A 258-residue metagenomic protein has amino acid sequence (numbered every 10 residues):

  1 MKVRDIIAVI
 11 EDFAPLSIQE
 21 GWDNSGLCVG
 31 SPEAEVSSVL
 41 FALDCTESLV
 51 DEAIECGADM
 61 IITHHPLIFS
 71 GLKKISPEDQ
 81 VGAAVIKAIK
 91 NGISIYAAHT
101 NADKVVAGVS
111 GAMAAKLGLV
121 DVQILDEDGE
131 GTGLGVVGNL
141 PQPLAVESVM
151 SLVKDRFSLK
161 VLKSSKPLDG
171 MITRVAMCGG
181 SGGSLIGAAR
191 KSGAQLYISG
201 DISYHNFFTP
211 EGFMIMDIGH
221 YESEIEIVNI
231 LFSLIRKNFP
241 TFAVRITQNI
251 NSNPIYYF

Functional and structural regions predicted by a protein language model:
M1-F258: Active-site catalytic microenvironments in core metabolic enzymes, especially phosphate/sugar-handling
